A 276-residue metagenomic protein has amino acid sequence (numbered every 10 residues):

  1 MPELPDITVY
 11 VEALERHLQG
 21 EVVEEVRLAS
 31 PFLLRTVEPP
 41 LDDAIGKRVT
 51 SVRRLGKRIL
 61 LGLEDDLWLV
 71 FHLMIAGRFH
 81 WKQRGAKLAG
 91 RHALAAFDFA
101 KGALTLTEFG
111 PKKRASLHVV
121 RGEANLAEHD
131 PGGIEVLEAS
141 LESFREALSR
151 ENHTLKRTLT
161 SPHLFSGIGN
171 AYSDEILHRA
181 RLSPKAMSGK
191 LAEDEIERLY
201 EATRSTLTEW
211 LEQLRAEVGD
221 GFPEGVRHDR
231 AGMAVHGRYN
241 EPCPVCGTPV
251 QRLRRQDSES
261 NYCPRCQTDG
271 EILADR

Functional and structural regions predicted by a protein language model:
M1-L117, E138, I272-A274: Gly/Gly-Pro- and Ser/Thr-rich, intrinsically disordered tail segments characteristic of DNA damage-repair and tolerance
V22-P40, R53, R58, A147-R276: Basic, nucleic-acid-binding surfaces and adjacent catalytic neighborhoods in DNA/RNA-processing proteins
L69-L182, L199: Phosphate/anion-contacting hairpin/loop surfaces
